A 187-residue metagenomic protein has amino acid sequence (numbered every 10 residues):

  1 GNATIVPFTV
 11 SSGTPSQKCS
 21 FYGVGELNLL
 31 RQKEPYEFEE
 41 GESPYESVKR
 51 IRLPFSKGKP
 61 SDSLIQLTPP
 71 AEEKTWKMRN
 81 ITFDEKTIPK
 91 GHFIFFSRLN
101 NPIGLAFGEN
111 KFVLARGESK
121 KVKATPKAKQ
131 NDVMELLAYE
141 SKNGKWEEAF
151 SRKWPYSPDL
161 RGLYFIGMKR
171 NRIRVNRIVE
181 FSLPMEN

Functional and structural regions predicted by a protein language model:
G1-N187: Intrinsically disordered, low-complexity polar regions and short flexible loop motifs
